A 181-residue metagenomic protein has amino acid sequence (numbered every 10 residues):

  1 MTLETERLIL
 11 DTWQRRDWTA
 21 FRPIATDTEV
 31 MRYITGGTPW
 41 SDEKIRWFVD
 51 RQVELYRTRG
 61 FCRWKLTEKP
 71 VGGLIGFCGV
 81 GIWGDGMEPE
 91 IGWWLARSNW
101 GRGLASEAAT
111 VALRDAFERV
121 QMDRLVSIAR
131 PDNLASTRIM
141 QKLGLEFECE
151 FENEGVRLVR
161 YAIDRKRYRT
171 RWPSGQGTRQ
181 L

Functional and structural regions predicted by a protein language model:
M1-Y33, D50, K65-L181: Acyl-donor (CoA/ACP) binding surface of acyl/acetyltransferases
Q52-K65: A short helix-loop-beta-strand connector motif used in the catalytic cores of GNAT acetyltransferases and, in some
